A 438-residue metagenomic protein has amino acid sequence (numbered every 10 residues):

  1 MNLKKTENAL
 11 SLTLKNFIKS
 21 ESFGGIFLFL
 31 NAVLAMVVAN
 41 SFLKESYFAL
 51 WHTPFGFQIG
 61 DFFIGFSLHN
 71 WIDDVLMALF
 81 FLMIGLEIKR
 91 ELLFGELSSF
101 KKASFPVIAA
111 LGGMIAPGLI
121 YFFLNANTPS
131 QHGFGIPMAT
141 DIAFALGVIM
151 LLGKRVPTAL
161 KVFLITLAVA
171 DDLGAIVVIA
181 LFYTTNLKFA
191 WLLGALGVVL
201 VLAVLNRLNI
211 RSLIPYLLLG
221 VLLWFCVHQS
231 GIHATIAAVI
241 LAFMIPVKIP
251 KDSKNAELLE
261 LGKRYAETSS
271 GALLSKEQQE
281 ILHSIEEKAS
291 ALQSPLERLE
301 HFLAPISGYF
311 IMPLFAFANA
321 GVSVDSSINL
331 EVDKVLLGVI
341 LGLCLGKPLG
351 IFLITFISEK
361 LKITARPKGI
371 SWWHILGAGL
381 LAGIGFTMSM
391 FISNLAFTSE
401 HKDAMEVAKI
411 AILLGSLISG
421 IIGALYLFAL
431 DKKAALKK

Functional and structural regions predicted by a protein language model:
N2-L10, L14-S20, T53, N206 (+3 more regions): Predominantly late transmembrane helices and immediately cytosolic-facing juxtamembrane segments
L12-K15, M83-S98, L146-P157, L200-R211 (+3 more regions): C-terminal ends of transmembrane helices
F27-N40, F80-L86, A116-G118, V198-A203 (+5 more regions): Hydrophobic core segments of alpha-helical transmembrane domains in multi-pass membrane transport and ion-translocation
V38-L50, F66-H69, M83-S98, A116-G135: Transmembrane alpha-helix boundary signature
D61, G65-F66, N70-F94, I306-S326 (+3 more regions): Hydrophobic transmembrane alpha-helices of secondary-active transporters and Na+-translocating membrane complexes
H69-F81, P129-A143, T184-G197, T235 (+1 more regions): Structural signature of hydrophobic alpha-helical transmembrane segments
L92-G118, K188-G197, V324-G346, W372 (+1 more regions): Entry/N-cap segments of selected transmembrane alpha helices and their immediately preceding amphipathic helices
I149-L261: Functional cores that coordinate and move charged inorganic groups
